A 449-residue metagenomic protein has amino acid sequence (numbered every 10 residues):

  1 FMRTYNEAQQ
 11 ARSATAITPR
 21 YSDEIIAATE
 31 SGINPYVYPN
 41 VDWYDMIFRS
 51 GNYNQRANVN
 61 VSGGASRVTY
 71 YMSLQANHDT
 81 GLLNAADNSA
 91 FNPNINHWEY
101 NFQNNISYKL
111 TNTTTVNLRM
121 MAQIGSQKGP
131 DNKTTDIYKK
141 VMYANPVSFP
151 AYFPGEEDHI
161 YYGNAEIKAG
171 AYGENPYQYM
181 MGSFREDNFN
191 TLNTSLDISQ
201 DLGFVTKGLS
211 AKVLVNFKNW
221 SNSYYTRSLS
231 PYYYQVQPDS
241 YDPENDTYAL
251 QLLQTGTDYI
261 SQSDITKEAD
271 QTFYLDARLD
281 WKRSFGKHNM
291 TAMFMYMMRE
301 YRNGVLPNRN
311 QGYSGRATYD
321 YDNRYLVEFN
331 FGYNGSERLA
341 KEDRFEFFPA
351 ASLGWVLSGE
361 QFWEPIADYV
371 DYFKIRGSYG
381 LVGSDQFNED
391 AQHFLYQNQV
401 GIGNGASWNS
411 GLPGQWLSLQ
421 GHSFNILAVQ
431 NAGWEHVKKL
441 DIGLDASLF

Functional and structural regions predicted by a protein language model:
F1-F189, D197-S199, G203, F387-S407: Membrane-proximal, glycine/serine-rich, low-complexity loop/turn segments characteristic of large bacterial
Q55, N105-T113, R119-I124, K139 (+3 more regions): Extracellular/periplasmic, surface-exposed regions of secreted and cell-surface proteins
Y233: Active-site-proximal polar cores
